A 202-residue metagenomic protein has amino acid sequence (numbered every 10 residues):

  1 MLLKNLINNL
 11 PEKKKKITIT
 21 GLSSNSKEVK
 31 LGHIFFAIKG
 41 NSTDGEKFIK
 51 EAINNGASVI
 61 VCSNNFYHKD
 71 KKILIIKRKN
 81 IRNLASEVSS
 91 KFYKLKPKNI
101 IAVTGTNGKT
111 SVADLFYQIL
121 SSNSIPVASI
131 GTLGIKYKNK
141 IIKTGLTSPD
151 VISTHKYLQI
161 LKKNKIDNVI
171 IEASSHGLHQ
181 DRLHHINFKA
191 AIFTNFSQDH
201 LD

Functional and structural regions predicted by a protein language model:
M1-E87, K91: N-terminal leader/targeting and accessory segments in enzymes
L84-D202: Phosphate-binding loop of NTP-binding sites
